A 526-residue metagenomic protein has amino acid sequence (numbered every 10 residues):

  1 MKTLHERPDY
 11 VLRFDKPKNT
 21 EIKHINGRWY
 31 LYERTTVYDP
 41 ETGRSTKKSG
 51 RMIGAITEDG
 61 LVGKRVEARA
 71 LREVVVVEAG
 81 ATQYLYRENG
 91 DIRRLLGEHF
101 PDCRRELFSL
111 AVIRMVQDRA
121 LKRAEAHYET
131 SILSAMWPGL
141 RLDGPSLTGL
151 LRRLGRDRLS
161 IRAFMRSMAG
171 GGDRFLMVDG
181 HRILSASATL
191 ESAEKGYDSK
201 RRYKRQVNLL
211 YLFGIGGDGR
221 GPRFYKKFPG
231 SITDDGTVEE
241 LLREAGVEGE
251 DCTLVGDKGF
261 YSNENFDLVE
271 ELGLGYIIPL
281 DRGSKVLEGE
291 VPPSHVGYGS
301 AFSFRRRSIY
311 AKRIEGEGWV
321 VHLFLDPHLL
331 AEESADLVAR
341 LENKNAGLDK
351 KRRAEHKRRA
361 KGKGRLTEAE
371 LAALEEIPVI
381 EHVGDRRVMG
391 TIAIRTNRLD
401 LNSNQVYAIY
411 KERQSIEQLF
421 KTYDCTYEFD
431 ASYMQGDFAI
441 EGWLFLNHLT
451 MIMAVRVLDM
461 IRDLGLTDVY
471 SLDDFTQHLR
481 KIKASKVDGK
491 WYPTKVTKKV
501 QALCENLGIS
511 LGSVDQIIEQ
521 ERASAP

Functional and structural regions predicted by a protein language model:
M1-M177, H181-T189, Y211-S231, E239 (+1 more regions): Dynamic "connector" segments at or just before major functional cores
E41-T42, A120-R123, A135-W137, S185-A188 (+10 more regions): Short helix/loop capping segments that flank catalytic or ligand/cofactor-binding pockets
D118, F164-P229, K350-V388: Active-site cores of enzymes that catalyze phosphoryl transfer or operate on phosphate-rich substrates
M165-R166, D235-C252, N263: Short, basic/hydrophobic alpha-helical segments
F224-K227, L272-I409, Q477-P526: An anionic, glycine-rich sequence signature occurring as long contiguous blocks
V255-E264, R282-K285, F438-A439: Acidic, metal-coordinating catalytic cores used for nucleic-acid/nucleotide bond scission and strand-transfer chemistry
Q405-M434: Short amphipathic alpha-helical "interface-anchor" segments enriched in bulky aromatics
G436-L458: Basic, amphipathic alpha-helical segments enriched in Lys/Arg and hydrophobic/aromatic residues
